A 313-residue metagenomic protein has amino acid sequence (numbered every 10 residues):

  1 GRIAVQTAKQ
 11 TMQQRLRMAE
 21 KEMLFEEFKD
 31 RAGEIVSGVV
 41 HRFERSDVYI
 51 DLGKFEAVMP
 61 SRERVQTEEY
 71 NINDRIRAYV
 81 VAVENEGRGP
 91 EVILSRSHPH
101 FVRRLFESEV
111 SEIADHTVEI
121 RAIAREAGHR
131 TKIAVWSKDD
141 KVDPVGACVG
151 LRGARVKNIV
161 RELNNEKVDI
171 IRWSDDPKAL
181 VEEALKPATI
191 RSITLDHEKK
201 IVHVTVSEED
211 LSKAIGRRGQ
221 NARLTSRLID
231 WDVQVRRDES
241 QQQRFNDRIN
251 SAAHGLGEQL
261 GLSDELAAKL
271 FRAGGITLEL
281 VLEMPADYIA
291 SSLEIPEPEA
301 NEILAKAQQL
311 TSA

Functional and structural regions predicted by a protein language model:
G1-A313: RNA-contacting regions in translation and RNA-metabolism proteins, encompassing KH/S1 modules where present
